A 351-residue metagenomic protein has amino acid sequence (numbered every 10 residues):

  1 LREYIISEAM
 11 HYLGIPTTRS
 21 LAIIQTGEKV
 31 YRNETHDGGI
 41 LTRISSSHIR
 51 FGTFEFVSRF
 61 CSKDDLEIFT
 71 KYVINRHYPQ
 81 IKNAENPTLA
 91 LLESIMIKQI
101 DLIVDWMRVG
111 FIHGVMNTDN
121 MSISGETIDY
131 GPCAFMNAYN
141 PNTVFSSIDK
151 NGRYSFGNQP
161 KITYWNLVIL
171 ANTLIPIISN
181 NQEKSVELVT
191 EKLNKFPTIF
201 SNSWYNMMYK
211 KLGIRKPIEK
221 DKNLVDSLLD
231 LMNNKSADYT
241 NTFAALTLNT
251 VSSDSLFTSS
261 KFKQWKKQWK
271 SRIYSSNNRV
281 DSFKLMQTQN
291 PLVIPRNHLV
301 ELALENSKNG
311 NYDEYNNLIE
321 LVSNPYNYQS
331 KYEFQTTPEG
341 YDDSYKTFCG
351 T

Functional and structural regions predicted by a protein language model:
L1-A84, D101, I123-E126, N166-L167 (+6 more regions): Conserved ATP-binding subdomain of kinase catalytic cores across diverse folds
A9, A22, A84, A90 (+6 more regions): A sequence-composition feature that detects small, non-aromatic residues
K29-H113, S124-D230: ATP-dependent phospho-/nucleotidyl transfer catalytic cores
V115-M116, M121: Hydrophobic HxD+1 residue recognition
F145, K150-T351: Regulatory N- and C-terminal appendages and interdomain linkers associated with kinase/kinase-like NTP transferase
